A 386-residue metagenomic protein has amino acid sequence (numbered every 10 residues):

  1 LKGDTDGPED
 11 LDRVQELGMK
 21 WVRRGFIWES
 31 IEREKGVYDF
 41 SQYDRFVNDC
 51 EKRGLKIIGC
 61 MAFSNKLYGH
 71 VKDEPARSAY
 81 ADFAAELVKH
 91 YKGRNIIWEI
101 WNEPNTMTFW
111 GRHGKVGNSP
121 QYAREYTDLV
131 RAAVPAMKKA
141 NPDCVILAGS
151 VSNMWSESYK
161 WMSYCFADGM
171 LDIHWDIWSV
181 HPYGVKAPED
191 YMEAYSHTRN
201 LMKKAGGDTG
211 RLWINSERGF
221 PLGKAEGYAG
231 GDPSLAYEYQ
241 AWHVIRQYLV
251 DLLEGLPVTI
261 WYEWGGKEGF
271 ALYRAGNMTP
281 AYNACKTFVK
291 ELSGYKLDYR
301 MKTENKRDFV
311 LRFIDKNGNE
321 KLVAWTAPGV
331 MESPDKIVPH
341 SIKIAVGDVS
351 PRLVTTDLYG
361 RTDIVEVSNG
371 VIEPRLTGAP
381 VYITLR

Functional and structural regions predicted by a protein language model:
L1-D6, H70-P75, G230-Y237: Active-site mouth loops of central-metabolism enzymes
R13, L17-H174, P182-V185: Substrate-binding cleft and catalytic face of glycoside hydrolase catalytic domains, especially the flexible beta-alpha
M19, R94-N95, W175, L256 (+2 more regions): Core-facing hydrophobic residues within beta-strands of well-ordered domains
Y122-I245, E254: Noncatalytic carbohydrate-binding groove/subsite architecture in carbohydrate-active enzymes
F220-L292, D298-D308: Aromatic/acidic polysaccharide-binding cleft in carbohydrate-active enzymes
T303-V349: Carbohydrate-binding surface patches
K343-R361: Solvent-exposed beta-hairpin/edge-strand motifs
V365-R386: C-terminal beta-strand-rich structural cap/linker in extracellular carbohydrate-active enzymes
